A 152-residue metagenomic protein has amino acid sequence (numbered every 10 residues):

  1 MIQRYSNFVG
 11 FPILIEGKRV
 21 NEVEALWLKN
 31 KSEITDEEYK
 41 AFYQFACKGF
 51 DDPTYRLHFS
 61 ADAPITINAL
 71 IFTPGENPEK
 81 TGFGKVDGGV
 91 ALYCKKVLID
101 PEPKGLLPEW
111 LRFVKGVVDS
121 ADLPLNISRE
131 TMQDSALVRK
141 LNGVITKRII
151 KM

Functional and structural regions predicted by a protein language model:
M1-M152: GHKL/Bergerat-fold ATPase module in large chromosome/replication-associated machines
